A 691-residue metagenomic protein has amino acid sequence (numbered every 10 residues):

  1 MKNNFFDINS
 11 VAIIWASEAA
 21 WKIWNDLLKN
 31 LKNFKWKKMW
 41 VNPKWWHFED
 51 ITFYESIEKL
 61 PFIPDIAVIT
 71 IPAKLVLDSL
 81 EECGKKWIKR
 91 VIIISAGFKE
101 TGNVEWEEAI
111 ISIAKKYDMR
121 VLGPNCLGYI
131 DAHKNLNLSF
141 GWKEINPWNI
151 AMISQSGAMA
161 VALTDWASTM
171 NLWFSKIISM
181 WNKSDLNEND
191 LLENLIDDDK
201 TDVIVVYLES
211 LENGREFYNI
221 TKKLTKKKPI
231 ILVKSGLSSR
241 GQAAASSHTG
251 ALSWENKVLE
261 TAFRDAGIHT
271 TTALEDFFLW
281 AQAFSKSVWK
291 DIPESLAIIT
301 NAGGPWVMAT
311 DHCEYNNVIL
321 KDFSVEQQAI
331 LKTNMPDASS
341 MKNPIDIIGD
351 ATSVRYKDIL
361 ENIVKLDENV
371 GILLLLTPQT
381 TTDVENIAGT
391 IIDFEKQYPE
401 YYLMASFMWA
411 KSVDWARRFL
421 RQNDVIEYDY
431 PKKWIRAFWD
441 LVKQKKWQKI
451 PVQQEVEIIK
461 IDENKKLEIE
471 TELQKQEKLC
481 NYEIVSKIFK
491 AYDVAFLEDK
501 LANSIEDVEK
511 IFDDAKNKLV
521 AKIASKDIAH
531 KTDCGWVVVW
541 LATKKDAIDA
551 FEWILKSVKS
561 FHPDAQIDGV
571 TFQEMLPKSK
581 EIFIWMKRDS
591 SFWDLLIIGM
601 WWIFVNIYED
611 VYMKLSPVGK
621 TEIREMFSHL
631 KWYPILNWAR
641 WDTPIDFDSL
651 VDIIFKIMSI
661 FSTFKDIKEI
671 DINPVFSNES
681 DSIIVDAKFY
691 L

Functional and structural regions predicted by a protein language model:
M1-L691: Catalytic-core regions of core metabolic enzymes, especially those transforming organic acids/acyl-group intermediates
